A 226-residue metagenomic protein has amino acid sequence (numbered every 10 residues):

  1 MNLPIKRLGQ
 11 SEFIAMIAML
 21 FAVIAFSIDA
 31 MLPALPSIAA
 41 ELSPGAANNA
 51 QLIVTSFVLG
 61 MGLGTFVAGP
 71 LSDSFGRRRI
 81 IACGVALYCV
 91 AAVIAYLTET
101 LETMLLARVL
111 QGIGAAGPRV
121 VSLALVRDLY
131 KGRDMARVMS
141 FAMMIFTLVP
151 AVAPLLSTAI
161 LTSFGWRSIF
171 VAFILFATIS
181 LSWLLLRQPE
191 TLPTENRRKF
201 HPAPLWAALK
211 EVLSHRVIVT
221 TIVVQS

Functional and structural regions predicted by a protein language model:
N2-K6, T191-T221: Juxtamembrane intracellular "pre-TM" segments in multi-pass secondary transporters
E12-P44: Extracytoplasmic
D29, V58-F66, P150-A151: Residue-level signature of mid-helix packing/kink "hotspots" within the transmembrane helices of 12-pass Major
L35-L63: Extracellular/periplasmic helix-loop-helix junction of adjacent transmembrane segments in MFS-like secondary
L63-E102: Conserved MFS/SLC helix-loop-helix module at the cytosolic interface between two early adjacent transmembrane helices
E102-R108, T220-T221: Short hydrophobic/alpha-helical segments at membrane-entry points of transmembrane helices in Major Facilitator
T103, G132, R137-L186, L192: Helix-loop-helix hairpin linking two adjacent transmembrane segments in secondary transporters
A107-F146: Cytoplasmic helix-loop-helix junction between adjacent transmembrane helices in 12-TM secondary transporters
